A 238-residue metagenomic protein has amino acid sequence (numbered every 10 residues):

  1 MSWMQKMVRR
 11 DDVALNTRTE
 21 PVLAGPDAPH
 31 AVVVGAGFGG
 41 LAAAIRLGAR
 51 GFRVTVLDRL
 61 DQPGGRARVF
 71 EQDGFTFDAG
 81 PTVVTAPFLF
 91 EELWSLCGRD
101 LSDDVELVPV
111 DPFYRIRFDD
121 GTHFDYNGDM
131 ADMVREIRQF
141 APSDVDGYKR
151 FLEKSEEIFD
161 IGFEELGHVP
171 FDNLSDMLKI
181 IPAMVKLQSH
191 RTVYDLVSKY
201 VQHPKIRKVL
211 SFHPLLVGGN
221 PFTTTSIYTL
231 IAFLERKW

Functional and structural regions predicted by a protein language model:
M1-V32, A49-R50: Extreme N-terminal leader/targeting segments of oxidoreductases
P29-V56: N-terminal Rossmann-like FAD-binding beta1-loop-alpha1 element of flavoenzymes
G48-D73: Glycine-rich FAD pyrophosphate-binding loop
F70-E71, F77-F113: N-terminal FAD cofactor-binding segment of flavoenzymes
Q72, F118-D119: Structural motif
D119-T225: Rossmann-like flavin
L230-W238: Helical element adjacent to the flavin cofactor pocket in flavoenzyme catalytic cores
